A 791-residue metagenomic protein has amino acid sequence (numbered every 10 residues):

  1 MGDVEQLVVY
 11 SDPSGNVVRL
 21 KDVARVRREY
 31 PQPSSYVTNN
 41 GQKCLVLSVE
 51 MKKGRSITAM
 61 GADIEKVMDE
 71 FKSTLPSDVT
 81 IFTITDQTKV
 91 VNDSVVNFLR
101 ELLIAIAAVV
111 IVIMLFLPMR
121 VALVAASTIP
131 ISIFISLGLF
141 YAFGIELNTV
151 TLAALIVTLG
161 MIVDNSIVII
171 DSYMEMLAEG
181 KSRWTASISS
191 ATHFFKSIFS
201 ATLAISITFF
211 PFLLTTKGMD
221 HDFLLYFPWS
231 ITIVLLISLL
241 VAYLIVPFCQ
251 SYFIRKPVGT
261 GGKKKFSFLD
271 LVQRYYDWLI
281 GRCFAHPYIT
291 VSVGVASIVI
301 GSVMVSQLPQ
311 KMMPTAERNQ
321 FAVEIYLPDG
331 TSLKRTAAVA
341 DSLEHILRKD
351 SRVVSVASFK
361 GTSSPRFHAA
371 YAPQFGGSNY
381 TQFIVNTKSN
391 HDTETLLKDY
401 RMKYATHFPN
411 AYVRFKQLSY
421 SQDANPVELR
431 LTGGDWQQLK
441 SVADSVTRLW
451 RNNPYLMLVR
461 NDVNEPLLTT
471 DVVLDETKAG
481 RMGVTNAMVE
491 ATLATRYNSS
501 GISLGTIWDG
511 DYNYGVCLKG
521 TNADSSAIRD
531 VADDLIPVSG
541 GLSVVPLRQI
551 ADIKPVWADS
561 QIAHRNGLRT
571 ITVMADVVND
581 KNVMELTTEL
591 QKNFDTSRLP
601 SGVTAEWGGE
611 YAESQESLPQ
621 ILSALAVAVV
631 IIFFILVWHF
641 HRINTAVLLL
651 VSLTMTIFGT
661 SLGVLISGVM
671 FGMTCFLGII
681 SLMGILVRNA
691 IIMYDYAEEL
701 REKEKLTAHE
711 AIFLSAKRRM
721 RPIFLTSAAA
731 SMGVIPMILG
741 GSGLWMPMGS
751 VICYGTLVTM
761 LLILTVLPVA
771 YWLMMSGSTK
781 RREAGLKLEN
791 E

Functional and structural regions predicted by a protein language model:
M1-A107, M114, I170, K440 (+5 more regions): Extracytoplasmic/periplasmic membrane-proximal domains and adjacent transmembrane bundles of envelope biogenesis
I84, V91, V95, I170 (+4 more regions): Helix-loop junctions and hydrophobic alpha-helical segments within the transmembrane domains of large membrane
A107-M174, I233, F634-R719, F724-G741 (+3 more regions): Hydrophobic transmembrane alpha-helices and their membrane-interface caps in long multi-pass transport proteins
L159-Y173, F195-T215, D222-K263, F383 (+4 more regions): Transmembrane alpha-helices and their membrane-interface boundaries in multi-pass membrane transporters and channels
W184, Q310-I384, M402-K403, W436-T469: Extracytoplasmic/periplasmic
F194, F248, K263-M313, L429 (+1 more regions): Signature of alpha-helical transmembrane segments and their immediate interfacial
F212-F223, V295-T331, Y412, I738-L744: Transmembrane helices with small-residue packing motifs
K334-Q422, T477-N498, T506: Solvent-exposed, membrane-proximal periplasmic/extracellular interface segments of envelope transport and secretion
